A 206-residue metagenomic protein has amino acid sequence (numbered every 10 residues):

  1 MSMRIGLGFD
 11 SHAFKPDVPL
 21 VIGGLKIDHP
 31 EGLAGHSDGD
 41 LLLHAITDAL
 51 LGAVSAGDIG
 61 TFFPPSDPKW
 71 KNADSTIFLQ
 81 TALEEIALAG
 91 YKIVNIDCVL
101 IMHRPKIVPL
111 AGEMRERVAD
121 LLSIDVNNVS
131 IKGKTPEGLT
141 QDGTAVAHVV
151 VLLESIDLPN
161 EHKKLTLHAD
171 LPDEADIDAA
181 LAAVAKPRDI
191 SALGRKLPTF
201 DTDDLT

Functional and structural regions predicted by a protein language model:
S2-E113, L121-L122: RNase III-family endoribonuclease catalytic core
L25, L88, K92, V150-L152 (+2 more regions): Hydrophobic alpha-helical transmembrane segments
D125-N128: Short acidic capping loops at alpha-helix termini that bridge into adjacent secondary structure
I131-K132: Pyridoxal 5′-phosphate
L139-L158: C-terminal edge-of-domain segments
